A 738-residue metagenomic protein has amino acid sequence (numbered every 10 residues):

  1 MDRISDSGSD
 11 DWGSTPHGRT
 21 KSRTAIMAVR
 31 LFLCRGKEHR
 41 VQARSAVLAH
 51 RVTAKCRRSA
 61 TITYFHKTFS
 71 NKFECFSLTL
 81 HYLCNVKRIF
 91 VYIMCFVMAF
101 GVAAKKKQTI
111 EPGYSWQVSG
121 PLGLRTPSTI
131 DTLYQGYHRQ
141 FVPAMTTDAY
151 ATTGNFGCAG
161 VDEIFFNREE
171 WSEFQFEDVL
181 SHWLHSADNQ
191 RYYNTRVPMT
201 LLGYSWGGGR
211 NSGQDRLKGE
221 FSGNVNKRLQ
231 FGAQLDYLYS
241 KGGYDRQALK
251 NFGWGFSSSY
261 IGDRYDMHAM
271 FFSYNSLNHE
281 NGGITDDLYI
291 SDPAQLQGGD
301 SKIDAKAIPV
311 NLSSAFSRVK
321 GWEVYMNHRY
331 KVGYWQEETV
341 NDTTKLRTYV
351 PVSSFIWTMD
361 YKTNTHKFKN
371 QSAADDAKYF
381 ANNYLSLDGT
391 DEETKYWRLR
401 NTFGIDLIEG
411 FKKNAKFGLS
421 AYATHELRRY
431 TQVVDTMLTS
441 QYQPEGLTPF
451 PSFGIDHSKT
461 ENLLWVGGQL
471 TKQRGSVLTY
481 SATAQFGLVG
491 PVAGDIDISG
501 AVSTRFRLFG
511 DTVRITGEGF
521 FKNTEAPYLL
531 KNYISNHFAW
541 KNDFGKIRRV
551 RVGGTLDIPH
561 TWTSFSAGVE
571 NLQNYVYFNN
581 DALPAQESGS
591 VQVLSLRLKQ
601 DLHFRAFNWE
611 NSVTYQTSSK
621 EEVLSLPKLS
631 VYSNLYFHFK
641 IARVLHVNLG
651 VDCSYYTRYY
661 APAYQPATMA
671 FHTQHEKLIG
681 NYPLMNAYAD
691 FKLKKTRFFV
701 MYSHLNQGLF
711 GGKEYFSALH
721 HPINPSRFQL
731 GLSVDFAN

Functional and structural regions predicted by a protein language model:
M1-I4, I26-V29, V41, V47 (+4 more regions): Short hydrophobic transmembrane-like helices used for membrane targeting/insertion
D2, D11, R19-H39, V52 (+1 more regions): Positively charged N-terminal leader segments that act as targeting/secretion signals
S5-S9, S14, S22, S45 (+3 more regions): Serine residues within intrinsically disordered or low-complexity segments
K21-T24, G36, Q42, V47 (+3 more regions): Compositionally biased, low-complexity intrinsically disordered regions
A49, C56-R57, T63-Q108, M701 (+1 more regions): Bacterial Sec-dependent N-terminal signal peptides
R88, V197, N311-S372, L387-N738: Exposed, low-structure sequence patches enriched in small/polar residues
M98, A104-W322, K331-T339, T344-L346 (+3 more regions): Membrane-proximal, glycine/serine-rich, low-complexity loop/turn segments characteristic of large bacterial
F380-L385: N-terminal low-complexity tails
